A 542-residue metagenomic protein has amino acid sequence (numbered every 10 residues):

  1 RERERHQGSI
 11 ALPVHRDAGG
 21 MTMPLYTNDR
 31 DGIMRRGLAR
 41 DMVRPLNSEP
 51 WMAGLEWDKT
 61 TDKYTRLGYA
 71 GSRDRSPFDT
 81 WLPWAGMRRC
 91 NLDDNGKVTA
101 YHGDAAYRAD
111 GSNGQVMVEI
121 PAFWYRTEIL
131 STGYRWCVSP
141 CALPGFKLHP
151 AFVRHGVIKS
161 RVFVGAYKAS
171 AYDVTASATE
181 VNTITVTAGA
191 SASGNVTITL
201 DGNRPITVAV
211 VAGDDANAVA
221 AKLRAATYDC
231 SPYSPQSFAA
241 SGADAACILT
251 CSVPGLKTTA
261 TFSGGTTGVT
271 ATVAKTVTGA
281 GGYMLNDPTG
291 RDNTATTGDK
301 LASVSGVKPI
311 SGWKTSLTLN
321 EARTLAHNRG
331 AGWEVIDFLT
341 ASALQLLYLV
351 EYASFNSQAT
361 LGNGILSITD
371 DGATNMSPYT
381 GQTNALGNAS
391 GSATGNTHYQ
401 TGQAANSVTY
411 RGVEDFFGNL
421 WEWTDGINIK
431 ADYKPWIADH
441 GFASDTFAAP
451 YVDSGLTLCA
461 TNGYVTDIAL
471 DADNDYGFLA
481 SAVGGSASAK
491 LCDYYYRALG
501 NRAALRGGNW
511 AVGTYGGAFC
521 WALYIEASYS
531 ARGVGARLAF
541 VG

Functional and structural regions predicted by a protein language model:
R1-R40: Short, low-complexity N-terminal tether/leader segments at secretion or assembly junctions of large, surface-exposed
A39-P121, Y125-L130, N328-W333: GGW-centered surface loops in extracellular recognition modules
Y107, G111-G114, F146-S177, G282-F416: Short aromatic-cysteine micro-motif
F123-R126, K168-A171, A226-Y233, V253-K257 (+4 more regions): Acidic glycine-/aspartate-rich tracts in secreted/extracellular proteins
E128-S131, V174-T175, I427-A438: Cytochrome P450 core scaffold surrounding the K-helix E-X-X-R motif and the conserved "meander" helix-loop region
T132-A142, L256-V269: Extended Gly/Ser/Thr-rich low-complexity repeat segments, especially those forming or decorating extracellular
T183-S263, T278-G281: Extended, beta-strand-rich, solvent-exposed assembly scaffolds of outer structural proteins
L339-S342, D370-N388, S392-A393, Q400 (+3 more regions): C-terminal, surface-exposed recognition/capping segments
